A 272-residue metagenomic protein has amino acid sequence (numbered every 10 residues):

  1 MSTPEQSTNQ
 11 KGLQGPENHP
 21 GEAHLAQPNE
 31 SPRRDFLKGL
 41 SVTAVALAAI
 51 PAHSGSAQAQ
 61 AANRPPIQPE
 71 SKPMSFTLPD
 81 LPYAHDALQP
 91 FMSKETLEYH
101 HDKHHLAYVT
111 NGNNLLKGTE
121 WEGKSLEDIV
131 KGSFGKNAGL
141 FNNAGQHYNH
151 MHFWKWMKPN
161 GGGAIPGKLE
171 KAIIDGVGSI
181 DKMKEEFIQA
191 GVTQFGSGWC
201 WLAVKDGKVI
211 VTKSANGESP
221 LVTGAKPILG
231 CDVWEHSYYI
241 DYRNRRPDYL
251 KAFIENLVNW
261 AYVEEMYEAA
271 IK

Functional and structural regions predicted by a protein language model:
M1-S31: N-terminal secretory signal peptides
E17-H19, P73-P90, E120-E127: Short alpha-helical hairpin
N18-G21, P28-N29, D35-S56: N-terminal export signals
P51-L88: C-terminal segment of N-terminal export signals and the immediately downstream linker at the start of the mature
A87, S93-E122: Early transmembrane hairpin module of multi-pass membrane proteins
P90-H104, L126-Y148, N216-S219, T223-C231: Alpha-helical scaffold segments that form or flank carboxylate-/histidine-based iron centers
K103, N114-G123, G132-K205, I210-V211: All-alpha RGS (Regulator of G-protein Signaling) helical domain and cognate RGS-like helical scaffolds
Q189-R245, L250-A261: An amphipathic alpha-helical core segment
